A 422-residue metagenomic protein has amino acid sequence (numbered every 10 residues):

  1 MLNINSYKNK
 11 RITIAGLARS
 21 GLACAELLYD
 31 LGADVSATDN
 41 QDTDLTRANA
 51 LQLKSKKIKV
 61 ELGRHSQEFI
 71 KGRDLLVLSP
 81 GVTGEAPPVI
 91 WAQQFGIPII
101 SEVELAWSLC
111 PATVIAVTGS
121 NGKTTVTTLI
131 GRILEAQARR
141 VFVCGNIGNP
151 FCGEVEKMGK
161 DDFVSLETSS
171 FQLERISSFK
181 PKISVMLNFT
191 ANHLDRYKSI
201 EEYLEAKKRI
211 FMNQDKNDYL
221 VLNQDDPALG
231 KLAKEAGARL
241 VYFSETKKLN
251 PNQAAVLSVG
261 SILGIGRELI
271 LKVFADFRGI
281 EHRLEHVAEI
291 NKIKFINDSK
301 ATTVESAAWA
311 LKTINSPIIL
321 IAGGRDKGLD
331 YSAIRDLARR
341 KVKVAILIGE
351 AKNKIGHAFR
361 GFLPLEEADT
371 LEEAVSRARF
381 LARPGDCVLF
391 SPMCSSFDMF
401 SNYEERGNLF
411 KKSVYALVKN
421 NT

Functional and structural regions predicted by a protein language model:
M1-S101, L105, H357, N420: N-terminal leader/targeting and accessory segments in enzymes
L2-R11, A23-L31, R140, L249-V342 (+1 more regions): Nucleotide phosphate-binding/pyrophosphate-handling subdomain across enzymes that bind or process nucleotide phosphates
R11, A33-D34, R140, D162 (+7 more regions): Residues at the starts of beta-strands that form the adenosine-phosphate
T13-A15, A116, F142, V164 (+2 more regions): Conserved beta-strand elements of the Class I
Y29-D30, Q67-R73, P80-Q224, A228-R239 (+2 more regions): Phosphate-binding loop of NTP-binding sites
D34-Q41, L220-Q224, I321-A322, K341-E350: Short internal beta-strands
V35-D39, V143, S165, Y242 (+1 more regions): Short beta-strand "acidic-cap" motif of Rossmann-like dinucleotide-binding folds
N49-K57, S332-D386, N421-T422: C-terminal helical cap/extension that packs against the catalytic core of soluble nucleotide-cofactor enzymes
